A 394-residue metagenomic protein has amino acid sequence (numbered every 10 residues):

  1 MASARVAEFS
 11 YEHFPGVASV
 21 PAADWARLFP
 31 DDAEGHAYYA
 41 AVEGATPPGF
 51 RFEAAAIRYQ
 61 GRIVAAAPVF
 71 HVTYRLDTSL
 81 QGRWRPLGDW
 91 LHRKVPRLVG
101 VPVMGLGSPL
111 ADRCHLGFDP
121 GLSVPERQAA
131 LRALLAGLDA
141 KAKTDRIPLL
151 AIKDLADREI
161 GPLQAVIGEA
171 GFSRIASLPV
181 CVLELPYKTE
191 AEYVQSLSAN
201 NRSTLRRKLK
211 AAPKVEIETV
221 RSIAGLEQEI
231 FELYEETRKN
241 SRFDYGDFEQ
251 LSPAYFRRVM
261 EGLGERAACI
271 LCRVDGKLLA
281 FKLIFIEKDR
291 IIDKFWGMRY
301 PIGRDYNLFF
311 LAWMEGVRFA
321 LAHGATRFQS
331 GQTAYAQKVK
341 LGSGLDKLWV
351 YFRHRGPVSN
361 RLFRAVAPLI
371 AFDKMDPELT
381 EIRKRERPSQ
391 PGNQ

Functional and structural regions predicted by a protein language model:
S3-G88, D139-K143, P148-D305, P388-Q394: A conserved beta-strand-loop-helix scaffold within acyl/acetyltransferase catalytic domains
H71-F118: Conserved acyl-donor/pantetheine-binding loop and adjacent beta-alpha core of acyl/acetyltransferases and related
A111-E126, W296-Y306: A short, internal acetyl-CoA/4′-phosphopantetheine-binding micro-motif in the GNAT/acyltransferase core
P125-D139, G303-V317: Conserved acetyl-CoA-binding loop-helix of GNAT-fold acetyltransferases
D145-D154, A320-G331: Conserved GNAT acetyl-CoA-binding A-motif
K210, E232, R257, I270 (+1 more regions): C-terminal catalytic domain of photolyase/cryptochrome flavoproteins, centering on the FAD-binding pocket
Q228, E232, F310-R318, A336: Feature representing long, continuous alpha-helical segments
G276, G316, A320, F328 (+1 more regions): Hydrophobic, well-ordered secondary-structure elements that form the walls of internal hydrophobic environments
